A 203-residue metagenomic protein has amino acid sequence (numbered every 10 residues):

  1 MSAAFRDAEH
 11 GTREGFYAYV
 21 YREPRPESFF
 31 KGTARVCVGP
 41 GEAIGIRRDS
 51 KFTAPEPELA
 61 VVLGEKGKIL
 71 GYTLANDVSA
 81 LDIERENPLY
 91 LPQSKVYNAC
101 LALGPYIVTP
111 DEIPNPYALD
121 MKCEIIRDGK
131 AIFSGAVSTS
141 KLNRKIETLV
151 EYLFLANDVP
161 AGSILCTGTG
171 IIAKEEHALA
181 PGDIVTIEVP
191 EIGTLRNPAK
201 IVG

Functional and structural regions predicted by a protein language model:
M1-G129, G135, V202: Active-site microenvironments in enzyme catalytic cores
M1-R6, T148-E151, L195-G203: Generic N-terminal segment detector
F5, D82, A173-K174, T194: Flexible loop/turn segments at secondary-structure boundaries
K95-V108, E175-G203: Charged, cofactor-coupling segments
D120, I126-A156: Acidic/His-leaning functional-site neighborhoods
I125, G162, V185-V189: Carbohydrate-binding surfaces in secreted/extracellular proteins
G129, T169, V189-E191: Residue-level detection of beta-strand-connecting loop/turn positions
K145-A180: A conserved acidic, glycine/proline-rich C-terminal tail/linker
